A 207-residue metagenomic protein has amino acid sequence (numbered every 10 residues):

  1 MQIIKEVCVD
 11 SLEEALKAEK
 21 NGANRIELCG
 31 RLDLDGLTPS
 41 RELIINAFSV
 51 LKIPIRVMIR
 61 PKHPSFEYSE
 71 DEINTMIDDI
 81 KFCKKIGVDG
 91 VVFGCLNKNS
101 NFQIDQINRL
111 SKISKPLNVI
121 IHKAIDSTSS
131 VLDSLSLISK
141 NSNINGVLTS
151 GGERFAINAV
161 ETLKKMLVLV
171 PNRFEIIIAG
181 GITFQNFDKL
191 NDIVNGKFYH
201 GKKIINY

Functional and structural regions predicted by a protein language model:
M1-I4, K112, D192, I205-Y207: Short, Lys/Arg-enriched, disordered terminal segments
M1-Q2, A47-S49, I53-F66, N118: N-terminal small/glycine-rich loop or linker at the start of catalytic domains across soluble metabolic enzymes
I3-V9, I26-L28, I55-I59, V91-F93 (+4 more regions): Hydrophobic faces of well-ordered beta-strands that scaffold small-molecule active sites in alpha/beta enzyme cores
I4-L37: N-terminal beta1-alpha1 ligand-phosphate binding loop
D10-N21, S65-K81, I107, V119 (+3 more regions): Catalytic cores of alpha/beta
E13-L16, L32-R56, D71-I73, L96-K115 (+4 more regions): Active-site-adjacent beta->alpha loops and helix N-cap segments on the catalytic face of soluble alpha/beta enzymes
N24-L37, F82, I86-K98, S142-I157 (+2 more regions): Glycine-rich phosphate-binding active-site loops on the catalytic face of alpha/beta enzymes
I26, L51-I53, G87, S114-L117 (+2 more regions): Short helix-capping segments at alpha-helix termini
